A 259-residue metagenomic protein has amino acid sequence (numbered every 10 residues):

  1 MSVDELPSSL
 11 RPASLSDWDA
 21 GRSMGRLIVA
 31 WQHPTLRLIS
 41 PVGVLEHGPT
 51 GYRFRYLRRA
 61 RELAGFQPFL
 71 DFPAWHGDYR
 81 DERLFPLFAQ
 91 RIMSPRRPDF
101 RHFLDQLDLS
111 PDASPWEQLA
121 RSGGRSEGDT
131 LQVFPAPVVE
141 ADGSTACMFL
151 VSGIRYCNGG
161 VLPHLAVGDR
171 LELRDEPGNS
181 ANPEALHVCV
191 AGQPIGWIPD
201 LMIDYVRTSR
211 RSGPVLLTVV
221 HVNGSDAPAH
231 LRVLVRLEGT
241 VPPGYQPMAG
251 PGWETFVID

Functional and structural regions predicted by a protein language model:
S2-D259: Conserved active-site motif detector
